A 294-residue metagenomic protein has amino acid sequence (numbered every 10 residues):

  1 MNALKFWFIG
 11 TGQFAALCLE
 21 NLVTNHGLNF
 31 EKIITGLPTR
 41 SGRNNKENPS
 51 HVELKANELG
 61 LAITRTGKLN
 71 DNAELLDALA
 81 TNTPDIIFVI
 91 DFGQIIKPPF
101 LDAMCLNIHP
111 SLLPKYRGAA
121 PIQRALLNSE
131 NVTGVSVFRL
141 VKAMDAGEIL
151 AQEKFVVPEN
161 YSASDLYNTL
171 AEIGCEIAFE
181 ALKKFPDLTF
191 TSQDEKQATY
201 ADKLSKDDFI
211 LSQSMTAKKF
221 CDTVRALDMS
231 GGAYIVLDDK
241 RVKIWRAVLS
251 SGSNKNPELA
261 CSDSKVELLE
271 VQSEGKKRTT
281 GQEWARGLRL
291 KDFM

Functional and structural regions predicted by a protein language model:
M1-K46: N-terminal Rossmann-like dinucleotide-binding module
L4, L28, I86-Y200: Donor/substrate-binding cores of folate-linked one-carbon enzymes
W7, E31-I34, A62-N82, I87 (+1 more regions): Internal alpha/beta domain cores that form substrate/cofactor-binding pockets in large enzymes and binding proteins
G12-F14, K68-D71, I90-I95, A247-S251: Short beta->alpha connector loops
A16, K46-P49, L69-L76, A119: Structural motif corresponding to alpha-helix initiation and N-cap regions
T39-L59: N-terminal beta-loop-helix "entrance" segment that forms/cooperates in small-molecule cofactor or anionic ligand
E195-M294: Internal anion-binding site segments
